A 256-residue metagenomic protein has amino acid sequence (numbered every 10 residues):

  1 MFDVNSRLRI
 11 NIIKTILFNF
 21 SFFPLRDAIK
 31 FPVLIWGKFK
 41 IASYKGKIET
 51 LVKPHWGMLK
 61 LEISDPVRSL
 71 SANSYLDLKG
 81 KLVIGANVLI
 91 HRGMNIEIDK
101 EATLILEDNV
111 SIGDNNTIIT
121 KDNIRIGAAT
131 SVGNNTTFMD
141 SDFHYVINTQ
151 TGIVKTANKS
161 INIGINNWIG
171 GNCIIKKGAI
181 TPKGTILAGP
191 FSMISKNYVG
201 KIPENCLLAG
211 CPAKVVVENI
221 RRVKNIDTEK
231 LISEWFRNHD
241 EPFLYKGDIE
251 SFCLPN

Functional and structural regions predicted by a protein language model:
M1-M139, S160-N166, K183, K196 (+2 more regions): Domain-scale signature associated with acetyltransferase and cell-envelope carbohydrate enzymes
T117, C173-I174: Conserved interaction-surface patches within small, structured recognition/assembly domains
F143-T149: Short helix-loop boundary/capping segments
I153-I161: A short acidic, glycine-rich active-site loop that binds or catalyzes chemistry on phosphate/adenosine moieties
I169, I175-G178: Extended serine/threonine-enriched, polar tracts that run as long, contiguous segments within proteins
G170-G171, K183-G184, G189: Conserved beta-strand->loop/alpha-helix structural units within folded catalytic cores of enzymes with alpha/beta
S192-I194: Short hydrophobic beta-strand element within catalytic cores of glycosyltransferases and related nucleotide-activated
